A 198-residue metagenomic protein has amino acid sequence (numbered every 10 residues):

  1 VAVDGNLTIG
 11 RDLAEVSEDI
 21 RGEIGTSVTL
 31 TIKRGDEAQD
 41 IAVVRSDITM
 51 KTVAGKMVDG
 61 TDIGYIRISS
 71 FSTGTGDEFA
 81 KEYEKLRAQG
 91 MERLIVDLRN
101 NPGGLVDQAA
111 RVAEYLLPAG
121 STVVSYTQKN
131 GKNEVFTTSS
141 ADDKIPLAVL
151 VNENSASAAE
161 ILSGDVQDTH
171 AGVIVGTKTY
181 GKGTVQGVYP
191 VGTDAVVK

Functional and structural regions predicted by a protein language model:
A2-V3, L7-A195: Cleft-lining beta-strand/loop regions that shape enzyme active-site pockets
K198: Conserved nucleotidyltransferase catalytic core and NTase-mimicking acidic/glycine-rich helix/loop elements in nucleic
